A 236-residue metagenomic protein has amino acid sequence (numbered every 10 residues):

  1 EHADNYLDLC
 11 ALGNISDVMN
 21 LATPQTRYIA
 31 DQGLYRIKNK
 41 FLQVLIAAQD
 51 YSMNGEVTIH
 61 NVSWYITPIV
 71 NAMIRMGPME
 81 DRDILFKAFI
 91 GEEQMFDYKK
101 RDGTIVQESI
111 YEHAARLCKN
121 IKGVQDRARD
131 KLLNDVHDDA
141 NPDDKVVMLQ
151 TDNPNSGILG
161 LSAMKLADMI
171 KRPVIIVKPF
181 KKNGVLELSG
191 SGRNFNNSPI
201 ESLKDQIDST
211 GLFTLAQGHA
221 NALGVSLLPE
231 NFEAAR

Functional and structural regions predicted by a protein language model:
H2-E233: Hydrophobic helix-and-loop "lid/oligomerization" segment in the mid-to-C-terminal part of catalytic domains
R236: Anionic-ligand-binding alpha/beta catalytic cores of soluble enzymes and soluble regulatory domains that recognize
